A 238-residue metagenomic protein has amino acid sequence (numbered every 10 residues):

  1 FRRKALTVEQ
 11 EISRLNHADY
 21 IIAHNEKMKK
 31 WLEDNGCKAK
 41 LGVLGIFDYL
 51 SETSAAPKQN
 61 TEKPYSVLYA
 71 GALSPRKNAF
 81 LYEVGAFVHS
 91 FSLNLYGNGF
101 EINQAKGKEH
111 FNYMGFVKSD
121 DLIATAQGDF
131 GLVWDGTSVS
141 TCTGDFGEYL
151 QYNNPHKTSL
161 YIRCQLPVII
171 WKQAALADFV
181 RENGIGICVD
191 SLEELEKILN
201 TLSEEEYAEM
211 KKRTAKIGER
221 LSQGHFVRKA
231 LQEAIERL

Functional and structural regions predicted by a protein language model:
R3-I21: Membrane-proximal helix-turn-helix segments that form the acceptor-binding/catalytic region of lipid-linked
N16-L41, I235: A short, active-site helix/loop in glycosyltransferases that binds the activated sugar's phosphate group
K27, I46-F47: Carbohydrate-associated surface elements
K27-K29, V168, A175-L176, E194: Alpha-helix capping/helix-boundary segments
Y49-Q127: Conserved catalytic-core segment of nucleotide-activated headgroup transferases in glycan assembly
A126-C164, I170-D178: Nucleotide-sugar-dependent
A177-I198: Change "using UDP/GDP/dTDP sugars" to "using nucleotide sugars
D190-E193, K197, E204-R237: A charged, aromatic-enriched C-terminal amphipathic alpha-helix characteristic of glycosyltransferases across folds
